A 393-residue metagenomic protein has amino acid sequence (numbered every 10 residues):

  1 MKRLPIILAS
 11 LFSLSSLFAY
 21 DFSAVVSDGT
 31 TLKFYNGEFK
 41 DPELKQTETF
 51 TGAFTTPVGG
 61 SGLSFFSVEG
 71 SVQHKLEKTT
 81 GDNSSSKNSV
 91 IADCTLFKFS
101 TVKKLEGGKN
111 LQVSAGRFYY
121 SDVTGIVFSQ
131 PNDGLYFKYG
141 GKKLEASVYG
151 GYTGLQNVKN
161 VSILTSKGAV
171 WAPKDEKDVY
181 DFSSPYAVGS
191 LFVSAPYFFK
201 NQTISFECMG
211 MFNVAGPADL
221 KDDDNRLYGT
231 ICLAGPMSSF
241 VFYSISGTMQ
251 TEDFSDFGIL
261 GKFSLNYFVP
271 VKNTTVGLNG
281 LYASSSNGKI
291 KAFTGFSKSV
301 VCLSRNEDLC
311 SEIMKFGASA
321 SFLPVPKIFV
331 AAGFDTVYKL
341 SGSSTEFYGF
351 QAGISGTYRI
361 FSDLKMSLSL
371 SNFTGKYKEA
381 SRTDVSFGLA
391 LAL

Functional and structural regions predicted by a protein language model:
K2-P5, S16-A115, L135-K142, A146 (+7 more regions): Beta-barrel outer-membrane channel/assembly domains of diderm bacteria
L4-P5, S100, S264, K291-F293 (+2 more regions): Residue-level detector of intrinsically disordered/flexible regions characterized by low predicted structural confidence
L11-F12: Repetitive helical segments and hydrophobic/amphipathic motifs
F18, N273, S299-C302: A generic structural signal for solvent-exposed, polar alpha-helical segments
D21, K104-Q112, S121-D122, I126-N287 (+5 more regions): Signature for the C-terminal beta-barrel architecture of outer-membrane proteins
F34-E38, R117-Y120, A169-K177, V214-G216 (+3 more regions): Extracytoplasmic loops and strand-loop junctions of Gram-negative outer membrane beta-barrel proteins
K78-V90, E176-Y180, A283-E312: Outer-membrane pore/translocation modules
